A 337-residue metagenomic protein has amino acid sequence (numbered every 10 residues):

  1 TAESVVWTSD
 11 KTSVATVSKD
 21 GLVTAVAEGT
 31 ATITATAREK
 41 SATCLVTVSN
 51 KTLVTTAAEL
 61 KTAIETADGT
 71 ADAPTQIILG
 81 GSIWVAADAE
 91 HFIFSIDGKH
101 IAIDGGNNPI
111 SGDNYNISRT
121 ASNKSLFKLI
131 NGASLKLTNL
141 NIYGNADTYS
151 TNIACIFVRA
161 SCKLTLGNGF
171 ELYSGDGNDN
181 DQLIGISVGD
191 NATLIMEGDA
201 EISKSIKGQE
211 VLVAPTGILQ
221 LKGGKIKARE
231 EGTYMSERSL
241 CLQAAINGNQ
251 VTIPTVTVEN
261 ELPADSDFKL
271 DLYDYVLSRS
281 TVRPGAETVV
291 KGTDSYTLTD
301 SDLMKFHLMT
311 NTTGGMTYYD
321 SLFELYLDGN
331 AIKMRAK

Functional and structural regions predicted by a protein language model:
T1-K51: Extracytoplasmic soluble-region selector
K51-G80: Acidic Gly/Asp/Thr-rich repetitive segments characteristic of extracellular carbohydrate-active and adhesion proteins
K51-L53, K61, G223-G224, A228-R229 (+2 more regions): Extracellular/surface-exposed low-complexity segments
E59-G69, V85-I96, I103, S125-L129 (+4 more regions): Short, T/G/N/S-enriched strand-turn elements that build extracellular solenoid repeat scaffolds
I77, F94, I101-G105, F127-L129 (+12 more regions): Well-ordered beta-strand segments characteristic of repetitive beta-sheet solenoids
G80, D104-G106, S134-G144, K163-D176 (+3 more regions): Right-handed parallel beta-helix
V85-A102, D113-T138, Y143-L164, D179-N180 (+2 more regions): Extracellular beta-strand-rich solenoid/capping regions of secreted or surface-exposed proteins that bind or remodel
A86-D88, D113, G144-A146, S161 (+8 more regions): Surface-exposed loop/turn segments connecting beta-strands in extracellular beta-rich domains
